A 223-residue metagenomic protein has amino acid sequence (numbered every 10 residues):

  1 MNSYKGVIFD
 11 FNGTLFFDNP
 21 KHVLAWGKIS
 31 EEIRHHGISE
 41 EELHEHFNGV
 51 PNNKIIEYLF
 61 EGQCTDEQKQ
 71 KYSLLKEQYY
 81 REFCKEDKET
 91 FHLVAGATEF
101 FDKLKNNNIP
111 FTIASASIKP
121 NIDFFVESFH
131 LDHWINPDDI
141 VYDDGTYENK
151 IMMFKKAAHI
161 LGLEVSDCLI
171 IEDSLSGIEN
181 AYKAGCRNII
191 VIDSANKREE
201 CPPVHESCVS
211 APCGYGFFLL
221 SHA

Functional and structural regions predicted by a protein language model:
N2-A95, N107: N-terminal helical cap/lid subdomain that shapes the substrate entry/recognition surface in HAD-like hydrolases
T14, K21, K119-P120, S176 (+1 more regions): Conserved Rossmann-like nucleotide-cofactor binding loop
N19, A95, S115-I118, S174: Helix N-cap/beta->alpha junction signal
T90, T112, I118-L169, L175 (+1 more regions): Substrate-recognition "cap/lid" segment bordering the active-site pocket of phosphatases
T98-D102, I178: Short amphipathic alpha-helical segments and helix-helix/interface helices
V141, S207-L219: Short acidic-hydrophobic, aromatic-tinged amphipathic segments that line or gate anion-handling sites
I170-C208: Acidic, Mg2+-coordinating phosphoryl-transfer loop and its flanking beta/alpha structural elements, shared across
